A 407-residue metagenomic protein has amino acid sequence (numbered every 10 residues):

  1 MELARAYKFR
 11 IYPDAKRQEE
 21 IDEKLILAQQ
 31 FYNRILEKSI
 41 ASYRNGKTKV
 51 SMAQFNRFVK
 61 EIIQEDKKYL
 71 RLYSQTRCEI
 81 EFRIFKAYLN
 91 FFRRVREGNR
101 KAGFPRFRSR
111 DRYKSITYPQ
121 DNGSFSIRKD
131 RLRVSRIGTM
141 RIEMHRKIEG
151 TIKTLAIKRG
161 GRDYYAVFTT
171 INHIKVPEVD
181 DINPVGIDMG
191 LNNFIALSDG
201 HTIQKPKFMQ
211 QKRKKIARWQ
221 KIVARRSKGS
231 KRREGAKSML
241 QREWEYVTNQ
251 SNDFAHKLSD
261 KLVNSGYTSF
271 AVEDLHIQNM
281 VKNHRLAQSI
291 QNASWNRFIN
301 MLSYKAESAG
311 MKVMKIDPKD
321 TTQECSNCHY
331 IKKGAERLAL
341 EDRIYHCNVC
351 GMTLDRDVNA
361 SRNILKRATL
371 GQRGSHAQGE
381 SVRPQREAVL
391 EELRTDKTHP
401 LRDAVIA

Functional and structural regions predicted by a protein language model:
M1-R77: Gly/serine-rich nucleotide phosphate-binding loop at the start of the catalytic core of nucleotide/ADP-ribose-handling
A4, S289, A293-A407: Positively charged, low-complexity nucleic-acid-binding target-recognition regions
I35, E79-F91, V358-A368: Stable alpha-helical structural segments in soluble proteins, enriched in small hydrophobic residues
S42-D66, T151-T154, G160-I299, G371-A407: Substrate-contacting helices/loops that form the catalytic groove of nucleic-acid and nucleotide-polymer processing
Q54-K158: Acidic carboxylate diad motif detector
N90-K101, H173-P177, E307-M314, K333-A335: Active-site phosphate-binding and catalytic loops of NTP-dependent enzymes
G123-F125, D130-R133, R162-A166, F194-I195 (+2 more regions): Hydrophobic residues embedded in beta-strands of well-ordered beta-sheets
